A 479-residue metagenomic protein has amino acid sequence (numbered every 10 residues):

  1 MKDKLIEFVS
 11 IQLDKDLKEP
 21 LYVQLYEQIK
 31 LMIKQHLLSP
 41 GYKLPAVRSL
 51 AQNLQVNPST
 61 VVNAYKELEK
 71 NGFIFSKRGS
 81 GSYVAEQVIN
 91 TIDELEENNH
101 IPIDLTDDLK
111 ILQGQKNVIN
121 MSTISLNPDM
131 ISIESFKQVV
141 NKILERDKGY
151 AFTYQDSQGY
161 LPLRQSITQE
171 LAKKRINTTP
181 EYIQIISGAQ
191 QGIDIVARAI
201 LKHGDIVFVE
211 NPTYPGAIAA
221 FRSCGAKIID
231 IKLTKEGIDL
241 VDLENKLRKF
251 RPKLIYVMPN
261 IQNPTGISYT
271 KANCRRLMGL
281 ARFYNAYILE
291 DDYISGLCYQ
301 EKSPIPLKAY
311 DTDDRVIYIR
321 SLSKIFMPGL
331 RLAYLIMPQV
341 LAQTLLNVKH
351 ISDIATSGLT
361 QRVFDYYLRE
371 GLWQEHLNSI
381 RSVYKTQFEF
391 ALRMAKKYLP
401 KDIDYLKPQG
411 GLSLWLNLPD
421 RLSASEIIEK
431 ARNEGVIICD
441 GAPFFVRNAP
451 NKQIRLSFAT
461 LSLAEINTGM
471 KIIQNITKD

Functional and structural regions predicted by a protein language model:
M1-N141, L346, H350-T356, Y366-L368 (+8 more regions): N-terminal basic, amphipathic alpha-helical segments
Y150-Y284, S295-L297, K302-Y310, Y384 (+1 more regions): Conserved core of the PLP fold type I
V209, D230, I288-E290, F364 (+1 more regions): Hydrophobic residues in well-ordered beta-strands that form the structural core
T312-S382: Conserved core segment of the aminotransferase class I/II
S382-L392, D404-N417: Conserved glycine-rich beta-strand-loop-beta hairpin in the small C-terminal domain of fold type I
F444-N448: AMP-binding (ANL) adenylation modules
